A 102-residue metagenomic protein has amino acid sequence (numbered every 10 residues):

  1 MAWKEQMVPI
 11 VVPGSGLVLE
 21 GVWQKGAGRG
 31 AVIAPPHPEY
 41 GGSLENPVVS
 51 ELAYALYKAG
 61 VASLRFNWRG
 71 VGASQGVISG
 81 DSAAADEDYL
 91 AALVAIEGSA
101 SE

Functional and structural regions predicted by a protein language model:
M1-R29: N-terminal cap/lid segment of alpha/beta-hydrolase-fold proteins
V18-S101: Serine-hydrolase catalytic machinery in alpha/beta-hydrolase-like enzymes
